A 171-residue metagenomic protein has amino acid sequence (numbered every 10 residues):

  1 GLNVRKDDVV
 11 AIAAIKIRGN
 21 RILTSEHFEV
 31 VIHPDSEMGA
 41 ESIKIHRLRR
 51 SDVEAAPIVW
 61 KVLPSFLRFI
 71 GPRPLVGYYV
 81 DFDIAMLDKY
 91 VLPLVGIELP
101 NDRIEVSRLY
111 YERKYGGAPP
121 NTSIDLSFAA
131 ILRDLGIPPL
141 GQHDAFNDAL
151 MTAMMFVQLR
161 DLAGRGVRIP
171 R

Functional and structural regions predicted by a protein language model:
G1-D88, P93, I97-N101, T122-H143: Conserved non-catalytic scaffold segment of RNase H-like nuclease domains
L2, Y111, M154: Conserved protein kinase catalytic core
D102-E105, I169-R171: Beta-strand segments within the central parallel beta-sheet cores of soluble alpha/beta enzyme folds
I104-T122: Short alpha-helix plus adjacent loop in nuclease-associated cores
R133-D134, A153-R171: Acidic two-metal-ion nuclease catalytic site recognized across multiple nuclease folds, prominently DnaQ/RNase D-T
D144-M155: Acidic, divalent-metal-coordinating active-site segment for phosphoryl/phosphodiester hydrolysis, typified by short
